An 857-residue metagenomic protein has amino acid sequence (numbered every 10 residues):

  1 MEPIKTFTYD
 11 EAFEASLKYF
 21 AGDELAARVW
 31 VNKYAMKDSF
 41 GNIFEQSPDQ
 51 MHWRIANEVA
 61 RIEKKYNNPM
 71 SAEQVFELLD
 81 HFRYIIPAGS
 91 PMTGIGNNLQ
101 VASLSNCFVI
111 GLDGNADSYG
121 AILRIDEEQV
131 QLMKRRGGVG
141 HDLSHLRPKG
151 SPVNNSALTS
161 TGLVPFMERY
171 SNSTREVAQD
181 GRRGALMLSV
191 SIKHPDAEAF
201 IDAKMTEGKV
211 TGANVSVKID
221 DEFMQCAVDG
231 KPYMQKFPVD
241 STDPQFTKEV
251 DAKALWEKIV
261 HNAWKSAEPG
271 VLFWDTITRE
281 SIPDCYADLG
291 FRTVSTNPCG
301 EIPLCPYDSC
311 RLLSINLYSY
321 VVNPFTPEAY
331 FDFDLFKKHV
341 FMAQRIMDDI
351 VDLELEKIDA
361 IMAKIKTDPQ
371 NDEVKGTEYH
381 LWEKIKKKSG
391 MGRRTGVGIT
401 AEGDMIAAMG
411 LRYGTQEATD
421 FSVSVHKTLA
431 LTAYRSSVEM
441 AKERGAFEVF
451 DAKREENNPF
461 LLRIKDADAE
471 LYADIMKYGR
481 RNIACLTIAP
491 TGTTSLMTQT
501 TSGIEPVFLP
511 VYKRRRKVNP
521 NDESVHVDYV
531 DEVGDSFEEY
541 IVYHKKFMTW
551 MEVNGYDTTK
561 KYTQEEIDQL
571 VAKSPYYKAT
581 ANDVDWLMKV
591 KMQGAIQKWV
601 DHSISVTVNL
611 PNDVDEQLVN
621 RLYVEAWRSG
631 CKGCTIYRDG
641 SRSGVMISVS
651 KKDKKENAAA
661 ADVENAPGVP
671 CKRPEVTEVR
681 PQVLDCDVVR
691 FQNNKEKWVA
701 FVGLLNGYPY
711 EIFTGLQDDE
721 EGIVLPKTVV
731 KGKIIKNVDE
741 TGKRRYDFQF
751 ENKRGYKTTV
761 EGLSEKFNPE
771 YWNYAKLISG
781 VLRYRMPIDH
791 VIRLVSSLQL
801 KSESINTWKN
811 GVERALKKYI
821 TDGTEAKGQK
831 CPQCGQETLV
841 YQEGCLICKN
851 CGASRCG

Functional and structural regions predicted by a protein language model:
M1-E73, N155-R169, Q179-F291, V322-T326 (+4 more regions): Conserved, charged catalytic cores of large soluble enzymes
E24, V29, G300-I302, E354-L355 (+4 more regions): Catalytic alpha/beta core of large soluble enzyme barrels
M36, E58-K65, L78-N155, L163-F166 (+10 more regions): Function-dense linear segments that define catalytic or interfacial modules in macromolecule-processing proteins
V75-F76, F237-V239, H339-K386, G390 (+5 more regions): Internal maturation/activation junctions in enzymes
I219, E280, C285-A287, N297 (+4 more regions): Terminal amphipathic helices with adjacent charged low-complexity linkers/tails
Y472-D474, S650-V702: Short, Gly/Pro- and small/polar-rich lid/capping loops
C831-C834, C848-C851: Short cysteine-rich clusters marking metal-coordination/redox-active sites
G852-G857: Short Cys/His-rich micro-motifs in 6-15 aa windows
